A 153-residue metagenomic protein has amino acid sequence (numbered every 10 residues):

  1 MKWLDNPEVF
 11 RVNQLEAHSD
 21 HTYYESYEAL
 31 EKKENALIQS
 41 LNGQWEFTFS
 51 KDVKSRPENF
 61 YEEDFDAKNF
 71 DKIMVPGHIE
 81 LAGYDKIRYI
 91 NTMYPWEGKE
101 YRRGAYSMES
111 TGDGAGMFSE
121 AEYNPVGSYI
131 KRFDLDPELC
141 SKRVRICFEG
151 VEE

Functional and structural regions predicted by a protein language model:
M1-S141, C147: Extended carbohydrate-recognition surfaces in non-catalytic/accessory domains of CAZymes and lectin-like proteins
E149-E153: Short proline/glycine-enriched turn/loop motifs at strand-loop junctions of beta-rich domains
